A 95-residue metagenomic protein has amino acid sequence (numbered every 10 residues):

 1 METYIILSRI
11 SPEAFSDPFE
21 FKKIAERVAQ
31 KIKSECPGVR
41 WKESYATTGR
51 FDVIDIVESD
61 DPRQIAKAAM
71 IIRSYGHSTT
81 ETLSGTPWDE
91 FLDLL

Functional and structural regions predicted by a protein language model:
M1-P37, Y45-F51, G85, D89-L95: Short S/T/G/P-rich N-terminal loop/turn motif that feeds into the first structured element of a domain
G38-K42, H77-T79: A short, amphipathic edge element
I54-E58: Short hydrophobic/aromatic beta-strand micro-patches that form the beta-sheet surface supporting nucleotide- or nucleic
S59-T86: An amphipathic, aromatic/His-enriched active-site/gating alpha helix that lines ligand/cofactor pockets
